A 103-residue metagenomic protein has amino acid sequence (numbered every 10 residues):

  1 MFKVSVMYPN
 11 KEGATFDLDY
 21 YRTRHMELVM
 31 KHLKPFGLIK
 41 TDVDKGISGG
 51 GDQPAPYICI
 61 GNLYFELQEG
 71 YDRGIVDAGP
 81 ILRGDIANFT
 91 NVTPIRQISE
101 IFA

Functional and structural regions predicted by a protein language model:
M1-A103: Macromolecular interaction modules
